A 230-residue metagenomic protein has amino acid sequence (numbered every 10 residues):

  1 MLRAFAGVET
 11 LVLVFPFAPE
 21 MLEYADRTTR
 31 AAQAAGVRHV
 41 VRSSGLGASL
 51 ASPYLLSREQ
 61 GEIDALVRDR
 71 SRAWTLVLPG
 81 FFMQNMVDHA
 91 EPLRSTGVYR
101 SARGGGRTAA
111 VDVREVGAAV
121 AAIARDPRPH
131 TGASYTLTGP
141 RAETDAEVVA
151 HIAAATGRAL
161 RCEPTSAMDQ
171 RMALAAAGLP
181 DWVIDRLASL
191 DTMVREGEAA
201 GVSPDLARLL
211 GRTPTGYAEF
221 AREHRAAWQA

Functional and structural regions predicted by a protein language model:
M1-E9: Conserved Rossmann-fold cofactor-binding substructure of NAD(P)-dependent oxidoreductases
A6, F17-D26, R30-H39, G45-R161 (+5 more regions): Oxidoreductase cofactor-interface core, primarily capturing Rossmann-like NAD(P)-dependent enzymes
V12-F15: Periplasmic-binding protein-like
L187-M193, F220-H224: Short linear loop/turn motifs
T192, E196-P204: Short amphipathic alpha-helical segments at helix boundaries and their inter-helical linkers
D205, L210-A230: Amphipathic terminal alpha-helices
